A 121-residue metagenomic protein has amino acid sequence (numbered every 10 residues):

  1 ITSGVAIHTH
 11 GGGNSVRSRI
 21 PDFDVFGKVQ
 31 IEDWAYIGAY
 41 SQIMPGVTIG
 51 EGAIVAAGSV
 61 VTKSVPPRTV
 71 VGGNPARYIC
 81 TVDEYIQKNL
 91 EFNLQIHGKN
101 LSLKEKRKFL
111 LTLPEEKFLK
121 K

Functional and structural regions predicted by a protein language model:
I1, G27, A57-V60, V70: Hydrophobic alpha-helical segments of small multi-pass membrane proteins
I1-T48, P75, T81-D83: Flexible, glycine/small-residue-enriched loop-and-beta-strand segment within the central core of proteins
D22, T69-V70, E84-Q87: Short, glycine/charged-enriched secondary-structure capping and boundary segments
D33, E51-G52, P67: Short acidic capping loops at alpha-helix termini that bridge into adjacent secondary structure
Y36, I54, V70-V71: Short-chain dehydrogenase/reductase
A39-V55, S59-K63: Beta-rich strand-turn-strand
P66-P67, G72-P75: Acidic, glycine-centered active-site loop in nucleotide-sugar glycosyltransferases
N74-K121: Terminal amphipathic alpha-helical/low-complexity segments used for targeting or macromolecular assembly
